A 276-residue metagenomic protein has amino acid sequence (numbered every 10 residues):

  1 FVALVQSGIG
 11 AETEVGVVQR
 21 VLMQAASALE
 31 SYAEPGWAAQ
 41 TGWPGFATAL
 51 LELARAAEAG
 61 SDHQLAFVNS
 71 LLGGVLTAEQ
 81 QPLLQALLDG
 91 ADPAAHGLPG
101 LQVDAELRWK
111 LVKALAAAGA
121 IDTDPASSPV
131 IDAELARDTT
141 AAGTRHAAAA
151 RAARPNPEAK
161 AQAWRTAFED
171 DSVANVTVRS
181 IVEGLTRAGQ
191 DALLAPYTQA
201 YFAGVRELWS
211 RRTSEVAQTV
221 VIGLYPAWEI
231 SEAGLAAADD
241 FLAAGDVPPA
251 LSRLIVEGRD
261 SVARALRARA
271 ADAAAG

Functional and structural regions predicted by a protein language model:
F1-G276: Long, ordered, helix-rich scaffold segments
